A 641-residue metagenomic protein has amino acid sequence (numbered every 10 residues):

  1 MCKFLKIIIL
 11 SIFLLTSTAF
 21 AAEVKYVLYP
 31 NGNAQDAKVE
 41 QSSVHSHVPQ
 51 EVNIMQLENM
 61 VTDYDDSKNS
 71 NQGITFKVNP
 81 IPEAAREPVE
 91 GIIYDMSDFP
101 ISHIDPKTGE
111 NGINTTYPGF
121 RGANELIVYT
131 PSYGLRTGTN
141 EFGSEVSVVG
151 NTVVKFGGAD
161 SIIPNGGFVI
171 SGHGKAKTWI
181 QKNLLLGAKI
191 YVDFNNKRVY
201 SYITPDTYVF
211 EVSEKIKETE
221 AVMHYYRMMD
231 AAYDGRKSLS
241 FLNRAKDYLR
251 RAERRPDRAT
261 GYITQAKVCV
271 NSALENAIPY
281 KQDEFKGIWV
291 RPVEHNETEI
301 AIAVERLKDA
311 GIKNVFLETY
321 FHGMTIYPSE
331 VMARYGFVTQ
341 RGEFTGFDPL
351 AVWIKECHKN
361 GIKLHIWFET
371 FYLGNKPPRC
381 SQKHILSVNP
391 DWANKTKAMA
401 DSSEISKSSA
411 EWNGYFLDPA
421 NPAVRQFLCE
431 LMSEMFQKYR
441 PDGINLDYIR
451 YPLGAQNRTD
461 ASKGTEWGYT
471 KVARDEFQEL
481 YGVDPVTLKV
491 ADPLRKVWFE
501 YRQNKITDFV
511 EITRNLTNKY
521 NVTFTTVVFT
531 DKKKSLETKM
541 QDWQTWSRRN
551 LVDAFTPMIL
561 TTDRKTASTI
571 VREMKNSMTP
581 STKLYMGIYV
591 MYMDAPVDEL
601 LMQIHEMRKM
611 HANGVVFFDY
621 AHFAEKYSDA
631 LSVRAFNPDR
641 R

Functional and structural regions predicted by a protein language model:
A22-I302, R306: Mature N-terminal, pre-catalytic/accessory segment of carbohydrate-active enzymes
D283-I288, H295, I366-E434, K438: Active-site-adjacent "subsite" loops/lids of carbohydrate-active enzymes
K286-H295, A333-G346, E411-Q426, L494-K505 (+2 more regions): The substrate-binding groove and active-site-proximal loops of carbohydrate-active enzymes, especially glycoside
E294-A310, F337-K359, N504-E511: Aromatic- and glycine-enriched glycan-recognition loops and surfaces that form the carbohydrate-binding subsites
A310-G346: Aromatic-lined carbohydrate-binding/catalytic grooves of carbohydrate-active enzymes
Y327-V338, Y372-A410, I449-T487: Aromatic- and acidic-residue-enriched segments that line the glycan-binding/catalytic groove of carbohydrate-active
E466-P596: Glycoside hydrolase catalytic-domain groove-lining segments
V552-A567, Y585-R641: Substrate-binding cleft of secreted/luminal carbohydrate-active enzymes
